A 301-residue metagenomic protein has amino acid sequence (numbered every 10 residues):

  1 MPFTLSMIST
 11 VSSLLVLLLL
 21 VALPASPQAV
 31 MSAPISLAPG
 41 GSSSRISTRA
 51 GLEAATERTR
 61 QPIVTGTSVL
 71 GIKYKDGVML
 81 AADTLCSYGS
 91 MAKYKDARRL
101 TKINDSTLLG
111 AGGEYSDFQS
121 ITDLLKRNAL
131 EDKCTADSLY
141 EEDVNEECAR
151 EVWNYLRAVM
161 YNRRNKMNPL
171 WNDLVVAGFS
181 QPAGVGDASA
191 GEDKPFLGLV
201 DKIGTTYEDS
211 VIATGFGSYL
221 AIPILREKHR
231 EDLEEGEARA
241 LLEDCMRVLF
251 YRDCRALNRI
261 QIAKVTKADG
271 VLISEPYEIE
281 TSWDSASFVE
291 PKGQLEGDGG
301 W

Functional and structural regions predicted by a protein language model:
M1-M7: N-terminal secretory signal peptides that target proteins for export/translocation
L5, L14-W301: Long, low-complexity N-terminal extensions
